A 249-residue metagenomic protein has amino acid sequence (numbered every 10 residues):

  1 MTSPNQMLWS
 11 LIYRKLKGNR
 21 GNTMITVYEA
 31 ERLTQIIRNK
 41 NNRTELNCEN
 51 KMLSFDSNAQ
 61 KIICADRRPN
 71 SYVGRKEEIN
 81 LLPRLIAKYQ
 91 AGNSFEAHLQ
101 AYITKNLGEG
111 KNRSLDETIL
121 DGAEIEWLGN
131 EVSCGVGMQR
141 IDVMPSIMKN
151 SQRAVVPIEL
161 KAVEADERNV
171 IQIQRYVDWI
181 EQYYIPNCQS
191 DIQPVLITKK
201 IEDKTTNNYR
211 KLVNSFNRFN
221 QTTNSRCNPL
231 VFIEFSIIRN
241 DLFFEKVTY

Functional and structural regions predicted by a protein language model:
M1-L8, Y184: Structured alpha/beta reader/binder surfaces that contact nucleic acids or chromatin modification marks
I12-Y249: Charged, terminal alpha-helix-loop-beta segments that serve as non-catalytic nucleic-acid engagement and/or assembly
